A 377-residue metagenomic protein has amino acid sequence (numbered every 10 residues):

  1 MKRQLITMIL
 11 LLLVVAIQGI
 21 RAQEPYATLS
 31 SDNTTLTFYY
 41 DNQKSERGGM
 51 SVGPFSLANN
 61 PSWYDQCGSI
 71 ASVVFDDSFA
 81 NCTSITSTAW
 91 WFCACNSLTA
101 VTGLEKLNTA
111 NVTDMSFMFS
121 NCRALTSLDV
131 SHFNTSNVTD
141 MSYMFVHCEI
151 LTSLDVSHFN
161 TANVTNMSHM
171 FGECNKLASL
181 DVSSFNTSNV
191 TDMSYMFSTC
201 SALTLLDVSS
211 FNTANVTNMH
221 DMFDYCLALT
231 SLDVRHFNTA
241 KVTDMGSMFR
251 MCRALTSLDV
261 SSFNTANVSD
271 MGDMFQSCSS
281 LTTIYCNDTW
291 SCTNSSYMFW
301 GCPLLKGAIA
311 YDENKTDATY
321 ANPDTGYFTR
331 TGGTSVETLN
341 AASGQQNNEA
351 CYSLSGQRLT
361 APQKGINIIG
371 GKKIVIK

Functional and structural regions predicted by a protein language model:
K2-A94, T99-N108, S210, Y285-T334: N-terminal capping/linker segments that flank leucine-rich repeat
R3-Q4, I366-K377: C-terminal tail/sorting-segment detector
D32, S355, I369-K372: Short strand-coil-strand connectors
S69-T83, S97-T113, R123-T139, E149-T165 (+6 more regions): Structural signature of tandem-repeat unit edges
C93-A94, F117-N121, Y143-H147, S168-E173 (+5 more regions): Short beta-strand elements of solenoid repeat domains
T331-S355: Residue-level detector of functionally pivotal "anchor" positions at catalytic/ligand-binding pockets or at interdomain
P362-K364: Extracellular Ig-like/FN3 beta-sandwich strand-entry sites
